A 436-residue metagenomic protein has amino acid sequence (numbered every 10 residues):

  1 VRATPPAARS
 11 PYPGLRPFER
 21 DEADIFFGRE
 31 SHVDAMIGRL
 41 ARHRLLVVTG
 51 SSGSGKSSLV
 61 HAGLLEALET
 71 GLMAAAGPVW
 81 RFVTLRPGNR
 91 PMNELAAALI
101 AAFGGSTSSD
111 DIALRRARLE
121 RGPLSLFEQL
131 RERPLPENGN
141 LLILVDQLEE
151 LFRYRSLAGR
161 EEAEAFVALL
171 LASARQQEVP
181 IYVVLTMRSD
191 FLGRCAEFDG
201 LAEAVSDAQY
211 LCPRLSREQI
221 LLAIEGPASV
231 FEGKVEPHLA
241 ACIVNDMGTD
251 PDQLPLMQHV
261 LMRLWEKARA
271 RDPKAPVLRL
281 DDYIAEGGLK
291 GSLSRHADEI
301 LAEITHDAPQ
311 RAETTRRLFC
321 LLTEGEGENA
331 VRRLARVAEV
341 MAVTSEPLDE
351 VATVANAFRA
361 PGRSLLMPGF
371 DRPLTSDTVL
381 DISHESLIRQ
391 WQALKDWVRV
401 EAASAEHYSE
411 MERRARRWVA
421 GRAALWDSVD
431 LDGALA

Functional and structural regions predicted by a protein language model:
V1-A436: Amphipathic helix/helix-loop-helix segment enriched in hydrophobic residues with interspersed Lys/Arg and occasional
